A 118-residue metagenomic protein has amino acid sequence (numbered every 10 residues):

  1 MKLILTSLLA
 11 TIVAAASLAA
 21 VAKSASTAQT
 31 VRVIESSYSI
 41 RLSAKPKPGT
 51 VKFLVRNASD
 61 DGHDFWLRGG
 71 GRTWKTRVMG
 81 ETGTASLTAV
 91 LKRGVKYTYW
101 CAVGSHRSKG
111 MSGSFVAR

Functional and structural regions predicted by a protein language model:
T6-S17: Bacterial N-terminal signal peptides
K23-I34, G80-R118: Extracellular/periplasmic metallocenter environments
S26-T50: N-terminal edge beta-strand
S39-I40, T73, A85: Short, solvent-exposed loop/turn positions at domain surfaces that link secondary-structure elements or cap domain
S43-D61, A85-C101: Beta-strand cores of secreted/periplasmic/IMS beta-sandwich domains, seen most often in copper-related folds
D64-G70: Short, surface-exposed beta-strand/strand-loop-strand elements in extracellular ectodomains
G71-V78: Surface-exposed loop/edge segments in extracytoplasmic proteins
